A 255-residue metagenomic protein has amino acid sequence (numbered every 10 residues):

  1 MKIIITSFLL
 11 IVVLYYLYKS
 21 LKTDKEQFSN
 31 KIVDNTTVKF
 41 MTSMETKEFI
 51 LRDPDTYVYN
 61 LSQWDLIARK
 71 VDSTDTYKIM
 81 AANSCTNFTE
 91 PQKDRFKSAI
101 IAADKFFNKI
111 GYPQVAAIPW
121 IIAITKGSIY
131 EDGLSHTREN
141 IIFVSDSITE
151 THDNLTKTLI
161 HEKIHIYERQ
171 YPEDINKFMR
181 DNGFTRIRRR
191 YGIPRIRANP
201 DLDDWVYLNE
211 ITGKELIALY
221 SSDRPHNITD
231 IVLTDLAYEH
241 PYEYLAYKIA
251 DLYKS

Functional and structural regions predicted by a protein language model:
M1-K22: Single-pass alpha-helical membrane anchors
K22-S29, S255: Compositionally biased low-complexity segments enriched in polar/charged residues
Q27-N87: N-terminal mature-domain "stem" immediately C-terminal to a signal peptide or N-terminal signal-anchor/transmembrane
K78-E139: Auxiliary, metal-adjacent structural segments of Zn-dependent hydrolase domains
E90-I101, E150-N154, T158, L236-P241: Soluble non-cytosolic domains of exported or imported proteins
I124-I160, R169: Active-site scaffold of zinc-dependent metalloenzymes
K163-R180: Catalytic Zn2+-binding segment of zinc metalloproteases
R180-S255: Metalloprotease/metallohydrolase-associated module, dominated by Zn2+-dependent proteases
